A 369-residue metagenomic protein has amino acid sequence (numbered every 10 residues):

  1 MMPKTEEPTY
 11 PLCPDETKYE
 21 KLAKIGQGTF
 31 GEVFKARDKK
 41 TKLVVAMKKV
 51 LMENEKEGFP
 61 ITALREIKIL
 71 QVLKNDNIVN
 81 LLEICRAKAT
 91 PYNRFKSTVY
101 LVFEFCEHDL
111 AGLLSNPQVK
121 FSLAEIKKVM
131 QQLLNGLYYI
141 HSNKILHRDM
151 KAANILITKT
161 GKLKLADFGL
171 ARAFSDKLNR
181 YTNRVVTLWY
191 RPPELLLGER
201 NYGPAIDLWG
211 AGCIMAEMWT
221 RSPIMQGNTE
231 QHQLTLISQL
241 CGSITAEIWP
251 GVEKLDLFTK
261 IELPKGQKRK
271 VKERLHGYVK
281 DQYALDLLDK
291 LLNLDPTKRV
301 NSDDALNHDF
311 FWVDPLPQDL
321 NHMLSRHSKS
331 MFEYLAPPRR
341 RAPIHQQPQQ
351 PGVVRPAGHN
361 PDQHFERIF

Functional and structural regions predicted by a protein language model:
E32: Conserved N-lobe ATP-binding subsite of Hanks-type protein kinase domains, especially the beta3 VAIK lysine
V44, K48-K74, A89-Y92: Conserved N-lobe beta3->alphaC-helix segment of eukaryotic protein kinase catalytic domains
N75-C85: Conserved HxN/HPN-centered segment at the entrance to the catalytic loop of eukaryotic protein kinase-like domains
V129-M130: Activation segment signature within eukaryotic-like protein kinase domains
H141-T158: Catalytic-loop of the protein kinase fold
S243-D289: C-terminal lobe substrate-recognition/regulatory segment of protein kinase catalytic domains
W312, L316-F369: C-terminal intrinsically disordered, low-complexity extensions immediately downstream of enzyme catalytic cores
